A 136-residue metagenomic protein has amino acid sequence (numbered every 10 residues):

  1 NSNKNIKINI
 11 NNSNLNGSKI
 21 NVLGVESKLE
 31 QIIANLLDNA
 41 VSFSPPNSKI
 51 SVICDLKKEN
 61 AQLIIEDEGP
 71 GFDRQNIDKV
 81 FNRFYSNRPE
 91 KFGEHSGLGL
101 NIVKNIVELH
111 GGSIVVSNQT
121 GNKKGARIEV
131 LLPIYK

Functional and structural regions predicted by a protein language model:
G17-G24: Conserved micro-motifs of the catalytic ATP-binding
A40-V41: Short helix-loop "hinge" at the ATP-lid/N-box region of the Bergerat-fold HATPase_c
N47-E59: Short beta-strand/loop element within the Bergerat-fold HATPase_c
D67: Acidic ATP/Mg2+-coordinating residue in the GHKL
F72-F84: Short conserved segment of the HATPase_c
G99, V103: Short alpha-helical Gxxx[C/S/T] motif in the catalytic ATP-binding
